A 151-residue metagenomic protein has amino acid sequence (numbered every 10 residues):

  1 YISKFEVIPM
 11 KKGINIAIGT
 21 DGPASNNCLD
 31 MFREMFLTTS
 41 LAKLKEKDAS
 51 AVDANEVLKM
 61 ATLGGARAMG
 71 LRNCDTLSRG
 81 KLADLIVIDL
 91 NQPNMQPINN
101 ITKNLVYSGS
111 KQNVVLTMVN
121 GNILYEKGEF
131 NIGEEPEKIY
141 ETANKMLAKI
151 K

Functional and structural regions predicted by a protein language model:
Y1-K4: C-terminal active-site-proximal or functional interface alpha/beta core segments in diverse enzymes
V7-Q92, S108-G109: His/Asp/Glu-enriched, well-ordered alpha-helical/loop segment that forms or immediately abuts the divalent-metal
K59-K151: Active-site microenvironment of metallo-dependent hydrolases
